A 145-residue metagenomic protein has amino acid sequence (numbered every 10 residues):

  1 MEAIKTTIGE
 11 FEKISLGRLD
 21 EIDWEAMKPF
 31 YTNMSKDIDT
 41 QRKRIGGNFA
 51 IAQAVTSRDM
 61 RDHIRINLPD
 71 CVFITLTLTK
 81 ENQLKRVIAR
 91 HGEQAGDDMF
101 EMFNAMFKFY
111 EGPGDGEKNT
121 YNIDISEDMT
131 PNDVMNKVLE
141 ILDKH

Functional and structural regions predicted by a protein language model:
M1-T40: Conserved substrate/cofactor phosphate-moiety recognition/catalytic segment in nucleotide-dependent phosphotransferases
A3, K13-L16, C71-T75, K118-D124: Conserved beta-strand scaffold positions in the cores of enzyme catalytic domains, especially in NTP/NDP-utilizing
I45-A50, V72: Loop/turn-to-beta-strand initiation segments
F49-A52, D124: Short catalytic-loop micro-motif centered on adjacent basic/acidic residues
A54-D59: Short beta->alpha connector loops
D62-I64: A short acidic, amphipathic alpha-helical/loop segment
N67-V87: Conserved phosphate-donor/acceptor-positioning beta-strand/loop module used by diverse small-molecule
G92-K137, L142-H145: Small-molecule kinase domains that catalyze NTP-dependent phosphoryl transfer to phosphate-bearing small molecules
